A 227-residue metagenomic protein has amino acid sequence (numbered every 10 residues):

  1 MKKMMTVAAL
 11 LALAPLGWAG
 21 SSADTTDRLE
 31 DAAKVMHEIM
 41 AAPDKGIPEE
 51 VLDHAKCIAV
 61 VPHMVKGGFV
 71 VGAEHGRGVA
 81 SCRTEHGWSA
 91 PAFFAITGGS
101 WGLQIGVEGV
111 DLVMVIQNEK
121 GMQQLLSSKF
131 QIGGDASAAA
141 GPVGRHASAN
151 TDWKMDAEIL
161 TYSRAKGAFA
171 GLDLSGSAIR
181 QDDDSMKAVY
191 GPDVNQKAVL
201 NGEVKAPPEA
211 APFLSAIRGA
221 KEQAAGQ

Functional and structural regions predicted by a protein language model:
M4-A14: Sec-dependent N-terminal signal peptides
P15-A19: Sec/Tat signal peptide C-region and signal peptidase I cleavage site
G20-Q227: Small-residue-enriched, tightly packed secondary-structure blocks
